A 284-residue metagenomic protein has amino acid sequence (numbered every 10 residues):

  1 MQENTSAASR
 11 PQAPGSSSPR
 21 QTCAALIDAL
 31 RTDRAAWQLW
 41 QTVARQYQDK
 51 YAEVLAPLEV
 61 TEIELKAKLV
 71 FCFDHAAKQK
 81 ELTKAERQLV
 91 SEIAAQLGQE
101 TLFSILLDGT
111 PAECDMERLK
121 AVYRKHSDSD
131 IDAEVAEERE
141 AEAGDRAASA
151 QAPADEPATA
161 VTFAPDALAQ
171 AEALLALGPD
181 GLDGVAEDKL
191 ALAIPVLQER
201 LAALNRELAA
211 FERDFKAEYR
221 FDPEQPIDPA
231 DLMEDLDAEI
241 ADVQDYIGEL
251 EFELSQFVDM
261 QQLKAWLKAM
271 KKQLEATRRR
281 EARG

Functional and structural regions predicted by a protein language model:
M1-G284: C-terminal accessory/regulatory regions appended to core domains
